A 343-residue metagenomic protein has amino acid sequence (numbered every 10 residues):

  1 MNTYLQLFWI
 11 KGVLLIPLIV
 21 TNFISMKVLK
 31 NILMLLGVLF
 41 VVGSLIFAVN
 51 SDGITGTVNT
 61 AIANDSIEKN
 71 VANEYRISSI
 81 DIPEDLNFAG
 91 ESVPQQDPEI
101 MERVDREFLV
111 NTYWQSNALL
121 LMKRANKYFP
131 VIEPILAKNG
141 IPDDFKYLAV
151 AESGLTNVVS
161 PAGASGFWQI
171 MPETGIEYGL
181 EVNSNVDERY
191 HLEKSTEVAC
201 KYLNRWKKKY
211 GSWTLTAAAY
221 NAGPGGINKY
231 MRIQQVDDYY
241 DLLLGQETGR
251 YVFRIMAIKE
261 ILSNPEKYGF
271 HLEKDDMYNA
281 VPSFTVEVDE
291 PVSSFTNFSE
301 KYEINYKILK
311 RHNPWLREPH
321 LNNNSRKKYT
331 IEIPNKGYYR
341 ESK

Functional and structural regions predicted by a protein language model:
K27-G140: An acidic, Gly/Ser/Thr/Pro-rich helix-cap/linker signature
W114, A118-F129, K138-I141, S160-W168 (+6 more regions): Solvent-exposed, acidic/flexible segments
I141-T156, T216-A222, L309-H312: Short, functionally critical alpha-helical segments immediately adjacent to catalytic or ligand/cofactor-binding
G163-S184, T196-A199, L203, I227-Y230: Substrate-binding/active-site groove segments that recognize and process beta-1,4-linked N-acetyl-hexosamine
L203-Y230: Catalytic and binding regions of secreted/periplasmic enzymes and modules that target cell-wall glycans
E273-E303, K327: Primarily a LysM-type cell-wall glycan-binding module
R311-K343: Extracellular LysM carbohydrate-binding repeats and other cell-envelope/extracellular binding modules
